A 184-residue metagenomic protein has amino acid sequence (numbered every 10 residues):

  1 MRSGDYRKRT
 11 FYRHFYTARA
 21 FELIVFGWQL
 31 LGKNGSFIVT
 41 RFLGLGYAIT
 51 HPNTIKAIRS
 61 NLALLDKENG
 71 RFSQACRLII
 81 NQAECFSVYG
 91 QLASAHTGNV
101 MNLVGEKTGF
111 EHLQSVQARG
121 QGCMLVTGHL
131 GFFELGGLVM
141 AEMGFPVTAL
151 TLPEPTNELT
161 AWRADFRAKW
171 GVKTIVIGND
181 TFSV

Functional and structural regions predicted by a protein language model:
M1-M124, G131: Membrane-proximal helical "anchor" segments flanking the first transmembrane region of inner-membrane enzymes
A93-V184: Soluble catalytic domains of membrane acyltransferases
